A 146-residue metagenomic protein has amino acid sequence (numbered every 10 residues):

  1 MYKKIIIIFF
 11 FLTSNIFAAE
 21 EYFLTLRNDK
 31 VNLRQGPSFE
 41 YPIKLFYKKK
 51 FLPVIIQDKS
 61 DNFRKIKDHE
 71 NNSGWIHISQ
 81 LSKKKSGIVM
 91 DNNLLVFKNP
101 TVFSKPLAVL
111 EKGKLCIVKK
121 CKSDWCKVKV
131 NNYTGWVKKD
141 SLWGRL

Functional and structural regions predicted by a protein language model:
K4-S14: Sec-dependent N-terminal signal peptides
A18-Q35, L45-K50, I55-N99, F103-N132 (+1 more regions): SH3-family beta-barrel domains
